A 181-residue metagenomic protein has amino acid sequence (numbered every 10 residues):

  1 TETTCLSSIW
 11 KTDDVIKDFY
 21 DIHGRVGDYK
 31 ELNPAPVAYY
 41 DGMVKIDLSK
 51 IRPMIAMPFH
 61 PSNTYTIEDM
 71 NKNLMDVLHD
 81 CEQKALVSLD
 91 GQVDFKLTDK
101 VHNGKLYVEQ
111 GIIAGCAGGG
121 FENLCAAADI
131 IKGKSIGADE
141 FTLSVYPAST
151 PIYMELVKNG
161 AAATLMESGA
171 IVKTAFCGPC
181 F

Functional and structural regions predicted by a protein language model:
T1-F181: Fe-S-dependent hydro-lyases/dehydratases of central metabolism
